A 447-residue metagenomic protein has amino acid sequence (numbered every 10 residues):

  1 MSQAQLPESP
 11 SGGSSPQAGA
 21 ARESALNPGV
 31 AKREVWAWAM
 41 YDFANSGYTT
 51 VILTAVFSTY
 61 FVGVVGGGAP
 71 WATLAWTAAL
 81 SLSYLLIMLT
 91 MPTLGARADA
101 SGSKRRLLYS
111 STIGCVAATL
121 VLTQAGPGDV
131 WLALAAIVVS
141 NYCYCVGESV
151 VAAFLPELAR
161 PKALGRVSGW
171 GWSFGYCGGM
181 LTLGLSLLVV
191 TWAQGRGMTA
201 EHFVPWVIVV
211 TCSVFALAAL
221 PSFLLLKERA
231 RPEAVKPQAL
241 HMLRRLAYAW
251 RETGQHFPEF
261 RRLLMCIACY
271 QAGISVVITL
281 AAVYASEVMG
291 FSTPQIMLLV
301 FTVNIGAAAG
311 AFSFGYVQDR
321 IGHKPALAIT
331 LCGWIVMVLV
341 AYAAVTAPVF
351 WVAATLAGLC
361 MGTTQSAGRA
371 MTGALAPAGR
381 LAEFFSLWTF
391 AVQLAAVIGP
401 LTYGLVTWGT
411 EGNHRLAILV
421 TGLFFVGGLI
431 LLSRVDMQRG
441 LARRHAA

Functional and structural regions predicted by a protein language model:
A18-W36, E228-M265: Juxtamembrane intracellular "pre-TM" segments in multi-pass secondary transporters
T50-T73, T279-I296: Short amphipathic helix-loop junctions that connect adjacent transmembrane helices in Major Facilitator Superfamily/SLC
A69-W71, V190-S213, L405-F425: A membrane-interface helix-boundary motif in multi-pass transporters
L89-S103, A309-H323, T407: Helix-to-loop junctions at the C-terminal end of transmembrane segments in multipass secondary transporters
R106-V121, P325-V340: Structural signature of the two symmetry-related core transmembrane helices
A118, D129-G147, V349-T363: Hydrophobic core of transmembrane alpha-helices in multi-pass small-molecule transporters, especially MFS/SLC-type
V146-A159, T363-P377: Intracellular juxtamembrane helix-capping segments at the cytosolic ends of symmetry-related transmembrane helices
V214-L225, L419-A447: Multi-pass alpha-helical transporter architecture, strongest for 12-TM Major Facilitator/SLC carriers used
